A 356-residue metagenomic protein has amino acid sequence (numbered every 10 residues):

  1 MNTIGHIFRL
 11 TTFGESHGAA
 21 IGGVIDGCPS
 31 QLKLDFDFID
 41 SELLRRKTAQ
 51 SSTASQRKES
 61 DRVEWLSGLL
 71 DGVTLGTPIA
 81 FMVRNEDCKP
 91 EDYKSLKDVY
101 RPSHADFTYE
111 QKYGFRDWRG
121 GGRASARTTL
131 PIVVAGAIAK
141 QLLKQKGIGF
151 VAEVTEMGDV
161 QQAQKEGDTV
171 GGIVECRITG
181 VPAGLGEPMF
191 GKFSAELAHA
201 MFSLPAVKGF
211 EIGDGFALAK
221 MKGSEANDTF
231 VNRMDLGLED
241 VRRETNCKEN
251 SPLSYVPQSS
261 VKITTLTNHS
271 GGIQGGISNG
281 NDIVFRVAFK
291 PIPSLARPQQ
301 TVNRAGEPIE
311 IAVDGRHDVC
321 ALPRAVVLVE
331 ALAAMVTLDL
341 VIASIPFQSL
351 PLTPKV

Functional and structural regions predicted by a protein language model:
M1-R57: N-terminal, positively charged regions that mediate nucleic acid binding
R9, I292-V356: Internal helix-turn-beta structural module
F13-A19, V133, G167-V170, V174-M234 (+1 more regions): Glycine-rich anion/phosphate-binding loop at the beta-strand->alpha-helix junction
A19-Q31, R127-A152, M189-H199, N281-I283 (+2 more regions): Alpha-helical support elements that line or immediately flank enzyme active sites and cofactor-binding pockets
L43-P102, D106: Glycine-rich, N-terminal phosphate-binding loop and its surrounding beta-alpha-beta segment
K97-G122, Q299-H317: Short acidic, glycine/tyrosine-flanked loop/strand segments centered on an H-E-D-like triad
Q111-M189, F193: Glycine-rich, mobile lid/loop segments that gate access to catalytic sites or pores
R233-K262: Intrinsic disorder/low-complexity segments
